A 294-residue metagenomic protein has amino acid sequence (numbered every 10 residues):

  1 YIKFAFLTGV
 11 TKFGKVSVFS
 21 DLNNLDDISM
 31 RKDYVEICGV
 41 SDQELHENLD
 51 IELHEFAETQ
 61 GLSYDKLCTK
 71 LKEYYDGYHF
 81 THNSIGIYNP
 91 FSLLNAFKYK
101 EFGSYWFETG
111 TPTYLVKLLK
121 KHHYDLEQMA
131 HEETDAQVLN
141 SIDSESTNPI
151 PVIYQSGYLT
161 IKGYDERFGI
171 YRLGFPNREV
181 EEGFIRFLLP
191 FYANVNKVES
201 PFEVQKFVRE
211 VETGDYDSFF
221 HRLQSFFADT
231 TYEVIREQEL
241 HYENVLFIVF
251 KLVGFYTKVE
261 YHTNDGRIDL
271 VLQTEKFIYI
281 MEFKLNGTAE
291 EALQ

Functional and structural regions predicted by a protein language model:
Y1-Q238: Phosphate-binding site recognition
I2-K3, V152, D265, K276-I278: Coil-to-beta-strand transition motifs
P151-L159, F247-K251, F255, Q294: Metal-dependent nuclease catalytic cores in nucleic-acid-processing enzymes, especially RNase H-like/related
S225-K258: Acidic-basic catalytic patches of nuclease active cores, encompassing PD-(D/E)XK and other metal-cofactor nuclease
L246, L270-L285: Conserved catalytic cores of phosphodiester-cleaving nucleases, focusing on short active-site segments
T257-K276: Catalytic centers of nucleases
L285-Q294: Catalytic cores of nucleic-acid endonucleases
